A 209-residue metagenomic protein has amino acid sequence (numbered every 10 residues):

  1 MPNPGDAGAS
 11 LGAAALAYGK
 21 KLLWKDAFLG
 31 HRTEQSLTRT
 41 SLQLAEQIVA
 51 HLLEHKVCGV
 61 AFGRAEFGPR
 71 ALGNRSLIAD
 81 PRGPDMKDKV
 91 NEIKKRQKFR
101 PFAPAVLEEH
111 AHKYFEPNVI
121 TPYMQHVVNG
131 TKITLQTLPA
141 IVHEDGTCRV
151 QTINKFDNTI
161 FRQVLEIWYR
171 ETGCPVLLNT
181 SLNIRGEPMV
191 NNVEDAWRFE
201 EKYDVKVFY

Functional and structural regions predicted by a protein language model:
M1-Y209: Flexible beta->alpha loop and helix N-cap segments adjacent to enzyme active/binding sites
